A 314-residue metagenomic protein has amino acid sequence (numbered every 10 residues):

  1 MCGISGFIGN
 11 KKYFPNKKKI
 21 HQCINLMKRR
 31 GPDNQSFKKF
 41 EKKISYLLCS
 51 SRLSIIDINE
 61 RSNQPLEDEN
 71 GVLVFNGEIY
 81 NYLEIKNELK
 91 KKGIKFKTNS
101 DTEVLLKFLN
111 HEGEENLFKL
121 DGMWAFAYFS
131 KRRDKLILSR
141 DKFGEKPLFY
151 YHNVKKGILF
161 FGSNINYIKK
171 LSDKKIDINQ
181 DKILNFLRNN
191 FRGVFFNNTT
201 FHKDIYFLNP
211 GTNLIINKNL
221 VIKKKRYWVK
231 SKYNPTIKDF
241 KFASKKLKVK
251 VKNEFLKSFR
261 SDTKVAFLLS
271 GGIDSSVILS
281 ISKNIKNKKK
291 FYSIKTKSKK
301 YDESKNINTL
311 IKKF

Functional and structural regions predicted by a protein language model:
M1-F314: Cysteine-centered catalytic environments shared across enzyme families
